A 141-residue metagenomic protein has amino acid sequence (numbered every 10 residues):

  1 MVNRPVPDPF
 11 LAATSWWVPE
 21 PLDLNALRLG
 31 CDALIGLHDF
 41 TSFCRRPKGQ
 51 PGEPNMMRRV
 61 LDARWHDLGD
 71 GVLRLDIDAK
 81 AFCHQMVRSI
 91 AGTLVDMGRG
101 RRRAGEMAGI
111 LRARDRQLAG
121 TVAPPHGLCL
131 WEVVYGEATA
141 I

Functional and structural regions predicted by a protein language model:
M1-I141: Structured-RNA-binding interfaces characteristic of tRNA pseudouridine synthases
